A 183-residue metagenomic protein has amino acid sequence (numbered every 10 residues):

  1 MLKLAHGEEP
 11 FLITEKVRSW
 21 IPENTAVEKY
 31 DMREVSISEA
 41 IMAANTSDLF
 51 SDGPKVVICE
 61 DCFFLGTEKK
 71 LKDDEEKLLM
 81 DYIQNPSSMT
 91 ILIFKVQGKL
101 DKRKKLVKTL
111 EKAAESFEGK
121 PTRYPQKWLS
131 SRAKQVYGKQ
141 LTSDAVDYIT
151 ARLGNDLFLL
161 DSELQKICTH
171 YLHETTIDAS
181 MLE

Functional and structural regions predicted by a protein language model:
M1-E183: Conserved beta/loop motifs at nucleotide-recognition and modification sites
